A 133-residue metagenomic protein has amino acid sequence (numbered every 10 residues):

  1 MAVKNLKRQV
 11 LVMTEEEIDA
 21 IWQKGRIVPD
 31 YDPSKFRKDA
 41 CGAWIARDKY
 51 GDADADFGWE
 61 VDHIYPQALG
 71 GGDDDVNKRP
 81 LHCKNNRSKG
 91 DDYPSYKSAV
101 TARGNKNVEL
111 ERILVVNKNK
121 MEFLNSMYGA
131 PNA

Functional and structural regions predicted by a protein language model:
M1-D32, A53, E122-A133: A boundary/linker detector
Q23, P80-C83: Generic alpha-helical structural context detector
I27, N86-S88: Acidic glycine-/aspartate-rich tracts in secreted/extracellular proteins
I27-A46: Contiguous alpha-helical segments
A43-L81, K89-P94, R103: Histidine-centered nuclease catalytic patch
G70-V76, S88-A133: Polybasic, low-complexity binding patches
